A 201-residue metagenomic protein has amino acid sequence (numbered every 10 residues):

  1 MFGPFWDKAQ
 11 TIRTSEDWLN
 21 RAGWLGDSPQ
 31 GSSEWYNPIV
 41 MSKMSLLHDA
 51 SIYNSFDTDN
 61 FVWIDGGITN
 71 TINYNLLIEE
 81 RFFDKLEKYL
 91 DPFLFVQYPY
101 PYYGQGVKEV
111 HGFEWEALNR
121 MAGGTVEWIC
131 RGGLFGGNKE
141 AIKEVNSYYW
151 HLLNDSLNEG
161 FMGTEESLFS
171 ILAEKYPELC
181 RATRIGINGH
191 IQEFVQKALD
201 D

Functional and structural regions predicted by a protein language model:
M1-S55: Active-site-proximal specificity loops/subdomain of glycosyltransferases
F2-Q10, Y102-G104, N188-Q192: A short acidic, often aromatic-flanked loop/helix-cap motif at beta-alpha or helix-coil junctions that lines enzyme
K8-T11, Y74-L76, V107-E109: Short aromatic-enriched loop/helix-cap "lid" or pocket-rim segments at secondary-structure transitions that line
I39-Q97: GT-A fold catalytic core of metal-dependent nucleotide-sugar glycosyltransferases, centered on the diacidic
A50, V96-P99, N138, L172: Structured loops at beta-to-helix junctions and adjacent beta-edge loops in soluble globular domains
N54-N60, G106-A117: Surface-exposed flexible segments
I68-N70, Y74, E114-D201: Catalytic core and acceptor-binding pocket of nucleotide-sugar-dependent glycosyltransferases
P92-E109: Short beta-strand-to-loop element that shapes/binds the nucleotide-sugar donor at the catalytic cleft/hinge
